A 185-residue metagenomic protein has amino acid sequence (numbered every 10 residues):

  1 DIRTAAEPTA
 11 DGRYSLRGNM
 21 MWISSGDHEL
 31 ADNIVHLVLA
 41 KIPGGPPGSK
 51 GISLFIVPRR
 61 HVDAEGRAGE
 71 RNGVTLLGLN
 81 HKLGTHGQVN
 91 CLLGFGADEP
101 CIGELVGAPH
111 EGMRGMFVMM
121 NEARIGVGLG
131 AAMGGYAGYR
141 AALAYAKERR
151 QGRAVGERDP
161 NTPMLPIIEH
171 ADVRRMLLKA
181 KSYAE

Functional and structural regions predicted by a protein language model:
D1, A31-V35, S49-I52, H86-N90 (+2 more regions): Short, solvent-exposed loop/turn segments at the edges of secondary structure
D1, T9-Y14, R124-E185: Alpha-helical interface subdomain recognition
D1-E7, I23, G45: Beta-sandwich/jelly-roll carbohydrate-recognition scaffolds of carbohydrate-active enzymes
I2-P8, L39-A40, L93, A97: Short beta-strand elements
A5-E7, L83-H86: Replace "in large, NTP-powered and nucleic-acid-processing enzymes" with "in large, NTP-powered factors and other
A6, L16-G18, F55, F95 (+2 more regions): Buried hydrophobic positions in well-ordered alpha/beta secondary-structure cores of metabolic enzymes
R13, R17-R71: A short core secondary-structure module
W22, H61-L77, K82, V89-A123 (+1 more regions): A glycine-rich, basic-preceded beta-loop-alpha segment at the flavin cofactor/substrate interface of flavin-utilizing
